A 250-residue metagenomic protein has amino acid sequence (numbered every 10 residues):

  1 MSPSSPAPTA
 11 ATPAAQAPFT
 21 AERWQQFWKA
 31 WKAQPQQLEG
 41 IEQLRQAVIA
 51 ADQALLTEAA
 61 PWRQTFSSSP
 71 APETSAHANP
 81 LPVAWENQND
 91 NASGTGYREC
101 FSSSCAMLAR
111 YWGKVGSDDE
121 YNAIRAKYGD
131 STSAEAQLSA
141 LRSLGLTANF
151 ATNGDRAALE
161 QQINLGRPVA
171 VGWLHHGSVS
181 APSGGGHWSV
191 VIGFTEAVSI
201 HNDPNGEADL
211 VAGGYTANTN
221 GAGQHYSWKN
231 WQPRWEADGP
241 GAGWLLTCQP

Functional and structural regions predicted by a protein language model:
P6, A10-D130, Q249-P250: Active-site-adjacent structural segments surrounding the nucleophilic cysteine of cysteine proteases and isopeptidases
A51, N79, F194-P250: Noncatalytic regulatory segments and standalone regulatory/sensor domains
S93-S102, D130-A134, T152, R156 (+2 more regions): Solvent-exposed, acidic/flexible segments
E99, S103-M107, A136-S143, A158 (+4 more regions): Extracytoplasmic/secreted proteins, especially bacterial periplasmic and envelope-associated proteins
M107-Y111, V115, A140-T147, Q162-G166: Structured segments of extracytoplasmic/periplasmic soluble domains in secreted or envelope-associated proteins
R125-L141: Short, surface-exposed acidic-centric catalytic microdomains
T152-L210: Active-site-adjacent substructure of cysteine-protease-like catalytic cores
